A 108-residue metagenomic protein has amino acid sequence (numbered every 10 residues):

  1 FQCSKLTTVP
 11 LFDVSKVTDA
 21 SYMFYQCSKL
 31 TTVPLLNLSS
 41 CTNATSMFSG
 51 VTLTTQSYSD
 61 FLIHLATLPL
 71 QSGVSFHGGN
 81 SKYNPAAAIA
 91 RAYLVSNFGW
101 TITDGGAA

Functional and structural regions predicted by a protein language model:
F1-A108: Negatively charged
